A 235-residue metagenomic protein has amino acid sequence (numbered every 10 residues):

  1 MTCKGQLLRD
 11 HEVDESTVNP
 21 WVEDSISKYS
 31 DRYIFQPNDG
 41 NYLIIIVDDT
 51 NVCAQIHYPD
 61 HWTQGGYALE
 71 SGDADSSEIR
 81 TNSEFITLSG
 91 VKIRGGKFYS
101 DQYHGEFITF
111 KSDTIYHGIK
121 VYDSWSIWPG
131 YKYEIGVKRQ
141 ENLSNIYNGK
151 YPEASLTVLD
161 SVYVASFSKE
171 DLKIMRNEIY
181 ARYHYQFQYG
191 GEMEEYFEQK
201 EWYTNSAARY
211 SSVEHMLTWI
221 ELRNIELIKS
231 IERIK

Functional and structural regions predicted by a protein language model:
C3, L7-Y42: Tryptophan-anchored aromatic micro-motifs
V18, I127-Y147: Pro/Ala/Gly-rich low-complexity, hydrophilic intrinsically disordered segments
S25, T50, S76, D113-T114 (+1 more regions): Coil residues (strongly favoring Ser/Thr
Q36-R94, H117-S126: N-terminal glycine/threonine-rich, aromatic-flanked beta-hairpin/loop signature
K97-G105, F110-T114: N-terminal accessory interaction module
K150-D160, A207: Acidic/histidine-rich, surface-exposed loop or edge segments in extracytoplasmic proteins
Y163-T204: Amphipathic alpha-helical packing elements
F187, E195-K235: Compact alpha-helical subdomains of small soluble proteins
